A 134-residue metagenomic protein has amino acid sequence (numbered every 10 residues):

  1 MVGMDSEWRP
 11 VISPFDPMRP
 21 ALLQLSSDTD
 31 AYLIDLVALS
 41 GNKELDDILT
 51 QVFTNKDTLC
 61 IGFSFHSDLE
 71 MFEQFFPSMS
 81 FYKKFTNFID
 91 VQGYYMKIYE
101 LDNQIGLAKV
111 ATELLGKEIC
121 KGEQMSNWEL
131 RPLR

Functional and structural regions predicted by a protein language model:
M1, R9-R134: Conserved DEDDh/DEDDy metal-dependent 3′-5′ exonuclease domain
